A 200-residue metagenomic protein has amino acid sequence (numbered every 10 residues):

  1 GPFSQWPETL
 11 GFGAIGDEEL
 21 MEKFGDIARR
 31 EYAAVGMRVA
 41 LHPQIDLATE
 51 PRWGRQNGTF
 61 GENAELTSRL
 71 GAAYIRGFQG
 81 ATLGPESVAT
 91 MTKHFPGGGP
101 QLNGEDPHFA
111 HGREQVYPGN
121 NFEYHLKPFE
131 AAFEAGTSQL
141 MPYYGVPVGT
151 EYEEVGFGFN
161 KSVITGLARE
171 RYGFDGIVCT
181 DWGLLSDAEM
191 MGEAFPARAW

Functional and structural regions predicted by a protein language model:
G1-W200: Glycoside hydrolase catalytic-domain context in secreted enzymes
